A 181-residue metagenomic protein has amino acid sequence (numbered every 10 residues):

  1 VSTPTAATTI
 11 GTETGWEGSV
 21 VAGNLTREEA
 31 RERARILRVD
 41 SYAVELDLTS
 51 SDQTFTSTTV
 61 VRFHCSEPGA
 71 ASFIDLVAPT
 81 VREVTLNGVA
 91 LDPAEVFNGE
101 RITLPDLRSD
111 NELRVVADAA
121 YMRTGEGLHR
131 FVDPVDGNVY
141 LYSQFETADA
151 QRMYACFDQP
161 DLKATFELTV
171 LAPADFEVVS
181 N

Functional and structural regions predicted by a protein language model:
V1-N181: Acidic/His-enriched low-complexity segments
